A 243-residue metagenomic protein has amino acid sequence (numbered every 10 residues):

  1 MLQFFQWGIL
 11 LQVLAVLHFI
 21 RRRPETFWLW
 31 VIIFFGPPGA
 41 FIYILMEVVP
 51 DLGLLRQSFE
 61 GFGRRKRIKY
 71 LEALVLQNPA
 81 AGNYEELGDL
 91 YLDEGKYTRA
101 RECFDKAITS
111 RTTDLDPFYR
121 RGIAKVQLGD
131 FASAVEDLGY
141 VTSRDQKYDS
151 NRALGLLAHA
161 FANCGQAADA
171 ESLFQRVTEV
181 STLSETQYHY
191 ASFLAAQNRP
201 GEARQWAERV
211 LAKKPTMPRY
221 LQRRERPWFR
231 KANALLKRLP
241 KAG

Functional and structural regions predicted by a protein language model:
M1-Q77, R99-E102, K106: Long, contiguous interaction/recruitment modules in multidomain scaffold/adaptor proteins
Q77, S110, R144-Q146, E179-V180 (+1 more regions): Structural marker of alpha-solenoid helical repeat scaffolds
P79, T113, D149, T182 (+2 more regions): Structural signature of alpha-solenoid helical repeat junctions
E85, D89, D93, L115-V180 (+1 more regions): Alpha-helical adaptor scaffolds
F193-A196, R204-G243: Terminal, low-structured helical/coil segments at or just beyond the last alpha-helical repeat
